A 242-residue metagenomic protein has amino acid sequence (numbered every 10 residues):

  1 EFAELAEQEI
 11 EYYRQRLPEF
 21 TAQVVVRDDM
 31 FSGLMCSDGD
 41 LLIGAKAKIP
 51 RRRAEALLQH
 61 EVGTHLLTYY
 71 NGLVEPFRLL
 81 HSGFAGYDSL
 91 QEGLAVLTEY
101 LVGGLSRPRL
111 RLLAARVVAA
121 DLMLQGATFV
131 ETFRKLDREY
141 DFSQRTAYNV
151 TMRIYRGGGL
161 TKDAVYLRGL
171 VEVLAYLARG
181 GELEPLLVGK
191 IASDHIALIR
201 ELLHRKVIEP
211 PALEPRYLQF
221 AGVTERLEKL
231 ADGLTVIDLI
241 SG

Functional and structural regions predicted by a protein language model:
E1-I49: Contiguous, non-catalytic segments that form substrate-binding/exosite surfaces or channel walls
F2, E55, Q91, V165: Hydrophobic (often cysteine-bearing) scaffold residues that line and stabilize catalytic clefts of nucleotide/cofactor
E11-F20, H65-V74, L97-P108, R179: Secondary-structure boundary elements
L34-D40, L66-N71, S143-A147: Active-site-adjacent bridging/hinge elements
R52, L67-Q91: Post-HEXXH active-site segment of zinc metalloproteases
A54-L67: Short alpha-helix carrying the canonical HExxH Zn2+-binding catalytic motif
H81-A120, G169: Post-HExxH zinc-binding segment in Zn-dependent metallohydrolases
R109-G242: Conserved alpha-helical "signature site" that marks functionally important helical segments or helix/loop junctions
